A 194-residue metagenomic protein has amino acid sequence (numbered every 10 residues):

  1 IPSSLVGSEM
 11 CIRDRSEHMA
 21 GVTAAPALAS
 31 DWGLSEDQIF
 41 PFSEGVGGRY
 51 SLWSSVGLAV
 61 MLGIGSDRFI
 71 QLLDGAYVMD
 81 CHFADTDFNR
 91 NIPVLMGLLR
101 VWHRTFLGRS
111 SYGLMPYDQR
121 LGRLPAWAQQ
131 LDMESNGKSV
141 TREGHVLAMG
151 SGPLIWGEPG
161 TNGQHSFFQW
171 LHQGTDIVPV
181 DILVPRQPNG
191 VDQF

Functional and structural regions predicted by a protein language model:
I1-G7: Single conserved hydrophobic/aromatic residue that forms the stacking wall/gate of nucleotide- or nucleobase-binding
R13-Q193: Active-site phosphate/pyrophosphate-binding segments
